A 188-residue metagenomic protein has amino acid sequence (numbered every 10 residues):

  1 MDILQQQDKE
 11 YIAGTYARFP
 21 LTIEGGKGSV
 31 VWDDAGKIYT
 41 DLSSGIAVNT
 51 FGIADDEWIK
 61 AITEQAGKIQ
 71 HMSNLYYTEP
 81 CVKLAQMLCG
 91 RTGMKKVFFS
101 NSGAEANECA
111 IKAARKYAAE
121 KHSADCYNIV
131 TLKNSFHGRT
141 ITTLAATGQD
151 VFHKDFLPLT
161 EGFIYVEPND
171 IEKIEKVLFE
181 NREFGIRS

Functional and structural regions predicted by a protein language model:
M1-I3, Q7-E10, H71, Q149-D155: Intrinsically disordered, low-complexity boundary segments flanking structured domains
M1-K27: Active-site-adjacent loop/helix segments that line or gate small-molecule/cofactor pockets in enzymes
I3, Q7, A61-E64, N169: A non-catalytic, amphipathic alpha-helix used as a structural packing/dimerization or gating element in enzyme scaffolds
E10, I38-A124, G138: Glycine-rich loop-to-alpha-helix module at the N-terminal edge of alpha/beta enzyme cores
L21-D41: Active-site and channel-lining beta-strand-loop segments that bind or position nucleotide-derived/phosphorylated
I23, A54, P80, V166-N169: Short secondary-structure boundary/capping elements
W32-D33, F51-A54, A145-A146: Short beta-strand-to-turn element immediately C-terminal to the catalytic PLP-Schiff-base lysine in fold type I
M87-R187: PLP-dependent aspartate aminotransferase-fold enzymes
